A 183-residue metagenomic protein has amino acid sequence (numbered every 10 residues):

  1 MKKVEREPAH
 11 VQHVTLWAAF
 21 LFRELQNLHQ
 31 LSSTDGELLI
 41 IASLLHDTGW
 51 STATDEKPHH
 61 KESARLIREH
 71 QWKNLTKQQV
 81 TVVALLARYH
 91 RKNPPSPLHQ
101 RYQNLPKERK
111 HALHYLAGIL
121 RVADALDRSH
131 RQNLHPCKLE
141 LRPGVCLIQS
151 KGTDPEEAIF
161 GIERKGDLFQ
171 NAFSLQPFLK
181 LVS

Functional and structural regions predicted by a protein language model:
M1-K3, L45-G49, Q149-G152: Glycine- and acidic
M1-Q12: Non-transmembrane accessory domains of multi-pass membrane transporters/channels
P8, A53-K57, E156-E163: Ordered, soluble secondary-structure elements with a strong preference for glycine-centered loop motifs and nearby
H10, F22-L139: Divalent metal-dependent catalytic cores for phosphoryl transfer on phosphate-bearing substrates
W17: Phosphate-binding active sites in nucleotide-utilizing proteins
L120, L126-L179: Low-complexity, glycine/alanine/valine/leucine- and proline-rich hydrophobic stretches
